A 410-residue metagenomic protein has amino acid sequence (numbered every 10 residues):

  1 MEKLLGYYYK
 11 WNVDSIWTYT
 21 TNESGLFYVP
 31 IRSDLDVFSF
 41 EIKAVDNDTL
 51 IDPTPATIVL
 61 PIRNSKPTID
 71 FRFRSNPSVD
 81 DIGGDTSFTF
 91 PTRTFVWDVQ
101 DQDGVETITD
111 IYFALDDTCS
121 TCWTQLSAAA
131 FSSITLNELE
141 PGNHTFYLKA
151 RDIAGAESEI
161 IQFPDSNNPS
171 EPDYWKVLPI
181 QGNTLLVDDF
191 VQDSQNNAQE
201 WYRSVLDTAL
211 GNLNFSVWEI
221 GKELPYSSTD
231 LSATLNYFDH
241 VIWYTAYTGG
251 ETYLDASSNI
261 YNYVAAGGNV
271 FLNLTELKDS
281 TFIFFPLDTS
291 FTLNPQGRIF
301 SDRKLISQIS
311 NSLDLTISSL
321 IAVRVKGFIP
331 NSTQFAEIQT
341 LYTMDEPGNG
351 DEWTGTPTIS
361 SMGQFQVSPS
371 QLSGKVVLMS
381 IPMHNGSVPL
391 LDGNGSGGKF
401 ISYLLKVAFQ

Functional and structural regions predicted by a protein language model:
M1-V13, Q100-T118: Solvent-exposed loop/turn segments flanking beta-strands in beta-repeat/beta-sandwich domains
I16-G25, C122-A130: Short beta-strand segments within Ig-like beta-sandwich modules, predominantly Fibronectin type-III
V29-V37, L136-N143: Surface-exposed, short loops/turns at beta-strand junctions within beta-sandwich domains
F38-A44, H144-A150: Hydrophobic/tyrosine-rich beta-strand signature of extracellular beta-sandwich/beta-rich modules, prominently
V45-I51, R151-I161: Short, solvent-exposed loop/turn segments at the edges of extracellular beta-sandwich modules
S194-F282: Helical hinge/lid and interdomain linker segments adjacent to catalytic or ligand-binding clefts that mediate domain
Y247-D345: A glycine-rich, often tryptophan-bearing local segment used as a flexible ligand/cofactor-contacting loop or short
G350-Q410: Extracellular ligand-binding/catalytic regions of CAZymes and related secreted enzymes and adhesion modules
